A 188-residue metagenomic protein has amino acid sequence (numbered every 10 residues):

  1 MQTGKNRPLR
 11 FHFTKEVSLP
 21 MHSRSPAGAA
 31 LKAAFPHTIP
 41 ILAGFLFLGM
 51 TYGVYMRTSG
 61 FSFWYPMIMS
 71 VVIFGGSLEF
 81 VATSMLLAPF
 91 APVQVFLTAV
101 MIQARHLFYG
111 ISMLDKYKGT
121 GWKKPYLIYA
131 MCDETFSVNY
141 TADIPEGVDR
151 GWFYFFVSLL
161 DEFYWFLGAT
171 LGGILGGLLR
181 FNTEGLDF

Functional and structural regions predicted by a protein language model:
Q2-K32: Short, Lys/Arg-rich, polar N-terminal cytosolic tail immediately upstream of the first transmembrane signal-anchor
S23, F96-D187: Helix-loop-helix junctions within the multi-pass membrane cores of secondary transporters/permeases
L31-A43, I68: Residue-level signal for short hydrophobic patches within transmembrane helices of multi-pass membrane transporters
I39-Y52, G75: The first (N-terminal) embedded transmembrane alpha-helix
A43-F47, V72, M101, F163: Residue-level hotspots within pore-lining transmembrane alpha-helices of multi-pass secondary transporters
M50-V54, T83, I111, G173: Transmembrane alpha-helix boundary and packing residues in multipass membrane permease domains and related
T58-S59, W64, M69-R105, Y117 (+1 more regions): Membrane-interfacial helix-loop connectors
